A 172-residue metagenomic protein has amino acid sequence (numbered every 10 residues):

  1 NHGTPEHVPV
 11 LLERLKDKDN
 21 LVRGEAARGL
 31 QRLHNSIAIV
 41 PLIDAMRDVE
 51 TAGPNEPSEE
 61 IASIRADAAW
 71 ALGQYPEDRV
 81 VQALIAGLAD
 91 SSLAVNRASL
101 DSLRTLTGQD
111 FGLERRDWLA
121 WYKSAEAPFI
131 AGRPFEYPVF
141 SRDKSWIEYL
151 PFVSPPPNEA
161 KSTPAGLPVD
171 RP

Functional and structural regions predicted by a protein language model:
N1-H7, G29-V40, A71-V80, T105-L113 (+2 more regions): Alpha-helix capping and inter-helical loop/turn segments
T4-K16, N35-N55, E77-A89, F111-L119: Amphipathic alpha-helical scaffolding segments comprising HEAT/armadillo-like alpha-solenoid repeats
K18-D19, E50, E60-I61, S91-S92: Short inter-helical turns and helix N-cap capping residues of alpha-solenoid HEAT/ARM repeat scaffolds
A26, A68, S99-L103: Conserved hydrophobic register position within alpha-solenoid helical repeats
L88-S91, R104-T107, L119-S124: TPR/TPR-like (Sel1-like) alpha-helical repeat modules
F111-S154: Pro/Ala/Gly-rich low-complexity, hydrophilic intrinsically disordered segments
I147-P172: Short, low-complexity, Pro/Ser/Thr/Gly-rich segments in the mature regions of secreted, periplasmic
